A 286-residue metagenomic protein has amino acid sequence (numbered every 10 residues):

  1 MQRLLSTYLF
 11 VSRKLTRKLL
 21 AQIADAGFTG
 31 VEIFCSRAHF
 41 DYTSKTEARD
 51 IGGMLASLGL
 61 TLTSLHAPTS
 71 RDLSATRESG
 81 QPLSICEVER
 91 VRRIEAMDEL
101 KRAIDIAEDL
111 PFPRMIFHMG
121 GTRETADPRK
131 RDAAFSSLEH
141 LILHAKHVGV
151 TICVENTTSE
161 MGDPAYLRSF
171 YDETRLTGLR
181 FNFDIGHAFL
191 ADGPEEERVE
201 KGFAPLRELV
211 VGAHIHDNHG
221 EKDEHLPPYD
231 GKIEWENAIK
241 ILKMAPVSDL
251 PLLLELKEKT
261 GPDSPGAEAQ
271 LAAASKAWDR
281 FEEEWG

Functional and structural regions predicted by a protein language model:
M1-R102, E108, R180, E208 (+2 more regions): N-terminal pre-domain/capping segments
M1-R3, R13-A26, P164-G286: Histidine-acidic metal/acid-base catalytic patches
R3-T7, V31-I33, L62-A67, M115-F117 (+4 more regions): Hydrophobic faces of well-ordered beta-strands that scaffold small-molecule active sites in alpha/beta enzyme cores
L9-V11, C35-R37, P68-R71, G121-R123 (+4 more regions): Active-site-proximal loop/turn and secondary-structure-junction residues that shape catalytic pockets, frequently
R17, S74-F181: Active-site acidic/histidine proton-transfer and metal-coordination neighborhood in alpha/beta enzyme cores
D41-S44, A48, C86-R93, E124-R131 (+4 more regions): Flexible, glycine- and charge-enriched loops at secondary-structure boundaries
A48-A67, F135-V148, E173-T174, W235-K240: Alpha-helix-loop-beta-strand connector modules within alpha/beta enzyme cores
